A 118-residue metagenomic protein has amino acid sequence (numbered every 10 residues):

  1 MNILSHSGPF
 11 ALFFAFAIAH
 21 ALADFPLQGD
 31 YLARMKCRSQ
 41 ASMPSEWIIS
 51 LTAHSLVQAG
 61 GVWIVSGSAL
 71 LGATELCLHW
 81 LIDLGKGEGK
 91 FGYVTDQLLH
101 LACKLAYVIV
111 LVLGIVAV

Functional and structural regions predicted by a protein language model:
M1-S7, A11: A metal-dependent hydrolase signature that marks the N-terminal structural subdomain at the beginning of catalytic folds
I3, F16-Q58, L76, W80-L111 (+1 more regions): Interhelical loop and helix-boundary elements at the membrane-water interface of polytopic inner-membrane proteins
S7, G61-L71: Transmembrane helix interruption/hinge and helix-loop junction motifs
W63-G67, L113-V118: Primarily interfacial, aromatic-capped hydrophobic alpha-helices that serve as membrane anchors
